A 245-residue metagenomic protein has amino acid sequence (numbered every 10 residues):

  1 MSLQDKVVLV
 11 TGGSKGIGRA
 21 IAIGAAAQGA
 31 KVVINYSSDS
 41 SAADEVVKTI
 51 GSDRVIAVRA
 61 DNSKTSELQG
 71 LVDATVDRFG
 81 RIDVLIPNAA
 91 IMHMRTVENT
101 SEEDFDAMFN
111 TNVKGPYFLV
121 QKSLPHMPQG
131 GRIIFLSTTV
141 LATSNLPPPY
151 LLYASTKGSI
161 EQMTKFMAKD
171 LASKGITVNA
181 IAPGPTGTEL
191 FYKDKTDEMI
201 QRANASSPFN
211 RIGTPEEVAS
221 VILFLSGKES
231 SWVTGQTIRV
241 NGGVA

Functional and structural regions predicted by a protein language model:
V7, S14-K15: Conserved glycine-rich cofactor-binding loop
Q28-E45: Conserved glycine-rich Rossmann-like NAD(P)H-binding loop of the short-chain dehydrogenase/reductase
T96-V97, S101-F109, F191, M199-A203: Substrate-binding pocket helix/loop in short-chain dehydrogenase/reductase
V120-Q121, K165: A short, exposed helix-loop element centered on a Lys and neighboring polar residues
I134-S159, T164-S173, P185: Catalytic loop of short-chain dehydrogenase/reductase
E161, A180, Q201-V233, V240-G242: C-terminal helical subdomain
A172, T177, V233-G235: Short, small/polar-rich loop/turn modules that mediate ligand/substrate recognition or access, typified
